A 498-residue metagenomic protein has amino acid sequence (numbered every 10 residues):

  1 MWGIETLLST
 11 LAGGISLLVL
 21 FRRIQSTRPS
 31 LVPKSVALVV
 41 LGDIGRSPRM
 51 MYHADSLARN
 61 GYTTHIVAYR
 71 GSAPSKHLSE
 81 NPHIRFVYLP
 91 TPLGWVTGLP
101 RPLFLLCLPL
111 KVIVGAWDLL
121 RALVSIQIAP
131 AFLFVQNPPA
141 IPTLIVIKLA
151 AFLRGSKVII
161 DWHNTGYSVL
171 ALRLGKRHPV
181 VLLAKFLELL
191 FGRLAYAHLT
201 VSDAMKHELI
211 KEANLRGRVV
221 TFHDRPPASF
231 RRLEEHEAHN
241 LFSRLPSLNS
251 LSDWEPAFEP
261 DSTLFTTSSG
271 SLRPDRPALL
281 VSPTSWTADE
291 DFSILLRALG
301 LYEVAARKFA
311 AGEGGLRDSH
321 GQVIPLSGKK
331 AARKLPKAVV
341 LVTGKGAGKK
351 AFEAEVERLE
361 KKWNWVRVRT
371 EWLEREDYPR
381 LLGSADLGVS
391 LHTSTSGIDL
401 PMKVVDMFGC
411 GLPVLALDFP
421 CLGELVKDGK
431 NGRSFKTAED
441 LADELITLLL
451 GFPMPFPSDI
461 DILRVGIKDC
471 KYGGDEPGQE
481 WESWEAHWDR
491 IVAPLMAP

Functional and structural regions predicted by a protein language model:
W2-V87, F309-A311, S319, F419: N-terminal subdomain of nucleotide-sugar transferases
P142, L149-L153, I160, H178-H198: Membrane-proximal helix-turn-helix segments that form the acceptor-binding/catalytic region of lipid-linked
S168, K185, L189-D253: A short, active-site helix/loop in glycosyltransferases that binds the activated sugar's phosphate group
F242-R273, G423-D459: Change "using UDP/GDP/dTDP sugars" to "using nucleotide sugars
N249-D253, L264-E290, L295-G300, L341: Conserved donor-binding/catalytic core segment of Leloir-type glycosyltransferases
G321-K337, L341-K345, K349-R380: Nucleotide-activated donor-binding/catalytic signature segment of Leloir-type glycosyltransferases, i.e., the conserved
R380-I398, L412: Acidic donor-binding loop of glycosyltransferase active sites
L387-S390, D406-G409, P413-L417, V426: Short hydrophobic beta-strand element within catalytic cores of glycosyltransferases and related nucleotide-activated
